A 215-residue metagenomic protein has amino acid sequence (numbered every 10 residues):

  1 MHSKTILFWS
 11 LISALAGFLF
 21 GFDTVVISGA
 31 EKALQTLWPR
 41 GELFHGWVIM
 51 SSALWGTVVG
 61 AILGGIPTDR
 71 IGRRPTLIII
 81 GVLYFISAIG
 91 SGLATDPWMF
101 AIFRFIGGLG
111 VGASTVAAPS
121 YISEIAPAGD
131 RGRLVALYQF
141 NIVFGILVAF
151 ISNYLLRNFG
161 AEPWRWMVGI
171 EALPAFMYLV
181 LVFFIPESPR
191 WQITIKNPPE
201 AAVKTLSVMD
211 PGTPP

Functional and structural regions predicted by a protein language model:
M1-P215: Transmembrane-helix signature of 12-pass secondary carriers
